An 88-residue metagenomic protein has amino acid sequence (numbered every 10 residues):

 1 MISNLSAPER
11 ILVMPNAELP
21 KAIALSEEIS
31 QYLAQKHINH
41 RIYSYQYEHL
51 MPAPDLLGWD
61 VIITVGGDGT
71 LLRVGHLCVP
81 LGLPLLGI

Functional and structural regions predicted by a protein language model:
M1-G58: N-terminal low-complexity/intrinsically disordered extensions
N4, E48-I88: Small-residue-rich beta-alpha loop regions that form the catalytic core of phosphotransfer and lipid-active enzymes
